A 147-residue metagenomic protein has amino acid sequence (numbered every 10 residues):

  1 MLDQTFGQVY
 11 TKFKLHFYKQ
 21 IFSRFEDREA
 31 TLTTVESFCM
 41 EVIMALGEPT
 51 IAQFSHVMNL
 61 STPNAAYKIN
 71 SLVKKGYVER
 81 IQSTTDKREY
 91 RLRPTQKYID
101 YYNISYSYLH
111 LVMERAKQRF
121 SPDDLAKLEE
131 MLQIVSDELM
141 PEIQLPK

Functional and structural regions predicted by a protein language model:
M1-A30: N-terminal leader segment of winged-helix/HTH proteins
Q8, S107-K147: Terminal interaction helix/tail motif
F13, F17-I21, A65, S105 (+2 more regions): Hydrophobic recognition helices of helix-based DNA-binding modules
H16-Q20, R24, L46, Y101 (+2 more regions): A short secondary-structure junction motif
K19-P63: N-terminal helix-turn-helix DNA-binding core of bacterial DNA-binding proteins
E41-V42, V73, E129: A cross-family signal for key residues in well-ordered alpha-helices that form functional helical elements
K68-S71, M131: Residues within the DNA-recognition helix of helix-turn-helix
N70-A126: Charged, amphipathic alpha-helical coiled-coil/dimerization segments
